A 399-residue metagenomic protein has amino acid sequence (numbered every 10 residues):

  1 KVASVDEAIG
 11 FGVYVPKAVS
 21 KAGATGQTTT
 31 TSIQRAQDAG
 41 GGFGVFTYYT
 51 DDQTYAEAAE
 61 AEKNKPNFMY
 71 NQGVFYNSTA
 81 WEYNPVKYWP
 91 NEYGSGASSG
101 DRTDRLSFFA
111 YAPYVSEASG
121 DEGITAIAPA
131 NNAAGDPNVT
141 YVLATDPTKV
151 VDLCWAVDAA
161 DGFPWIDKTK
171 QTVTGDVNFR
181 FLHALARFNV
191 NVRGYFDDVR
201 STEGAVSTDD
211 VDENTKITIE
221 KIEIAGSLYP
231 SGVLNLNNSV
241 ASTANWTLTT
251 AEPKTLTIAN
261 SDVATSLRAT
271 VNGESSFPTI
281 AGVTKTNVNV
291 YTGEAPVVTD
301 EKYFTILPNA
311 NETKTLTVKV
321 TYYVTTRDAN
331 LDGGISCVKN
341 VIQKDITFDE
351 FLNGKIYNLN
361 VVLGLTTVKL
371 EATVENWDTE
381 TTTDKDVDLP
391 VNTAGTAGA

Functional and structural regions predicted by a protein language model:
K1-A399: Sec-type signal peptide cleavage vicinity
